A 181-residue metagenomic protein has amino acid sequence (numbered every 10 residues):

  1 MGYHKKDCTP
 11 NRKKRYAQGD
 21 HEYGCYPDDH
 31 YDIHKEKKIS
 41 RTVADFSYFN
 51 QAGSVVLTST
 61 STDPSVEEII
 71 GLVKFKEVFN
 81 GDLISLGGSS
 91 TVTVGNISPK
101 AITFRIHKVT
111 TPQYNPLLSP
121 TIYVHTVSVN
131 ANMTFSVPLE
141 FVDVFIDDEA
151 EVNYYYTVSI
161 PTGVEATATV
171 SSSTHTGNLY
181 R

Functional and structural regions predicted by a protein language model:
G2-R181: Extracellular jelly-roll beta-sandwich "head" domains, especially the C-terminal globular C1q domain
